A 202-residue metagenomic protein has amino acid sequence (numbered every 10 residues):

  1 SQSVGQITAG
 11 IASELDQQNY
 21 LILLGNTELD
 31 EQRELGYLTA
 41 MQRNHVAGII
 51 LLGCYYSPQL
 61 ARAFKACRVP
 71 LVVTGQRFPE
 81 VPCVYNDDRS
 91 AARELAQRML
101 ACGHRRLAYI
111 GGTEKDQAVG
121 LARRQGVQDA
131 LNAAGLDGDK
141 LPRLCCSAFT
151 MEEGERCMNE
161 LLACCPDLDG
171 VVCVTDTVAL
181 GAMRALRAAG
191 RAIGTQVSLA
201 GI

Functional and structural regions predicted by a protein language model:
S1-S13: N-terminal winged-helix
S3-Q6, R33, Q59-L60, G126 (+1 more regions): Phosphate- and divalent-cation-binding pockets in alpha/beta enzyme and binding domains that engage nucleotide-derived
V4, D30-E31, G53, D88-R89 (+1 more regions): A conditional alpha-helix N-cap/helix-loop micro-motif detector
G10-L21, G36-H45, K65-V73, R77-I202: Bacterial carbohydrate/catabolite-sensing allosteric modules
I22-N26: Short beta-strand->loop structural element characteristic of the AMP-binding/adenylate-forming
E28-E31, L52-S57, T177: Short beta->alpha connector loops
I49: Intrinsically disordered, low-complexity polar regions and short flexible loop motifs
Y56-C67: Active-site-adjacent beta->alpha loops and helix N-cap segments on the catalytic face of soluble alpha/beta enzymes
